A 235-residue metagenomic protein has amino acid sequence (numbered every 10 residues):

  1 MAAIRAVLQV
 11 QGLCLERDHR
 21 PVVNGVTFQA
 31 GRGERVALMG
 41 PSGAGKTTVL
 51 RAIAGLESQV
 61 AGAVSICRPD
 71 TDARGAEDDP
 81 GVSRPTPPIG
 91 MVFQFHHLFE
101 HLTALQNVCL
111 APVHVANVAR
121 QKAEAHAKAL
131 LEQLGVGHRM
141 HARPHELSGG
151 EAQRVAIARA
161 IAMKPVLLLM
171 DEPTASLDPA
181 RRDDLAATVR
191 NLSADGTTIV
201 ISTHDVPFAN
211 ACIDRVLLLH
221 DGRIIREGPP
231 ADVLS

Functional and structural regions predicted by a protein language model:
A54: Helix-to-loop junction immediately C-terminal to a conserved catalytic motif
R143-L147, E151: Conserved ABC ATPase signature
A162-V166: A short, proline-enriched helix->beta-strand linker immediately N-terminal to the Walker B motif in ABC-type P-loop
L168-D171: Catalytic Walker B motif of ABC-type/P-loop ATPase nucleotide-binding domains
T203-H204: H-loop/switch region of ABC-family ATPase nucleotide-binding domains
A209-A211: A short, surface-exposed alpha-helical micro-motif characterized by mixed small hydrophobic and charged/polar residues
